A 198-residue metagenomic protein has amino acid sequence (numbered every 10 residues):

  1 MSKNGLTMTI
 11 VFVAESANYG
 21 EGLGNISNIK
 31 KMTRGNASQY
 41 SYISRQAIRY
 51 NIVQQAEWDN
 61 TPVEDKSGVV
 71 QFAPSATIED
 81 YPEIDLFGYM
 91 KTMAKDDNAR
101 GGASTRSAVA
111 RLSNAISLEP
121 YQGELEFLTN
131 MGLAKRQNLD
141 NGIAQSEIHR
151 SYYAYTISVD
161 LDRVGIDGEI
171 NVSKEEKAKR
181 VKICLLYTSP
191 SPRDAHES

Functional and structural regions predicted by a protein language model:
M1-R193, S198: RNA-binding basic/glycine-rich loop and surface signature characteristic of RAMP-family CRISPR effectors
